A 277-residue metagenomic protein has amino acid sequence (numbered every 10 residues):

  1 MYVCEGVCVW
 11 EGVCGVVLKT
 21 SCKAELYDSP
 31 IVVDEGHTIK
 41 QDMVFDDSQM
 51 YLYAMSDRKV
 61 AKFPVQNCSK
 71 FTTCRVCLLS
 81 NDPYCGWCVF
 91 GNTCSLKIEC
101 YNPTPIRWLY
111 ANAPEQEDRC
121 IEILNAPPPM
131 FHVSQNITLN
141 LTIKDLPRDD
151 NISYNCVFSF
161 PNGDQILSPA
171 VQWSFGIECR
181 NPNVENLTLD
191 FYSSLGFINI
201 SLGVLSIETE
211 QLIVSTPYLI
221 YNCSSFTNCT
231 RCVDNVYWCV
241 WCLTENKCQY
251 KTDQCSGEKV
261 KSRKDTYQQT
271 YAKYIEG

Functional and structural regions predicted by a protein language model:
M1, G6-C8, G12-C22: Loop/turn-rich, solvent-exposed surfaces of beta-rich toroidal or solenoidal domains
M1-C8, K40-M55: Short beta-strand elements that form the blades of beta-propeller/WD-repeat-like and other beta-sheet-rich scaffold
G15, D150-S159: Beta-strand-rich binding/interaction modules
K19-D47, C68-V76, S80, Y84-C85: Conserved blade-ending motifs and adjacent loop-strand segments that build the rim/top face of beta-propeller domains
Y27-T38, I121-L146, V157-F226, G277: Beta-rich interaction modules in large eukaryotic scaffold/regulatory proteins
V65, F71-C74, D82-C85, G91 (+10 more regions): Disulfide-stabilized extracellular ectodomain repeats and their linkers
D82-L96, N102, W108, R231-E276: Extracellular Cys-Trp
R107-L124, Y274-E276: Proline/serine/threonine-rich low-complexity linkers at boundaries of modular beta-sandwich domains
